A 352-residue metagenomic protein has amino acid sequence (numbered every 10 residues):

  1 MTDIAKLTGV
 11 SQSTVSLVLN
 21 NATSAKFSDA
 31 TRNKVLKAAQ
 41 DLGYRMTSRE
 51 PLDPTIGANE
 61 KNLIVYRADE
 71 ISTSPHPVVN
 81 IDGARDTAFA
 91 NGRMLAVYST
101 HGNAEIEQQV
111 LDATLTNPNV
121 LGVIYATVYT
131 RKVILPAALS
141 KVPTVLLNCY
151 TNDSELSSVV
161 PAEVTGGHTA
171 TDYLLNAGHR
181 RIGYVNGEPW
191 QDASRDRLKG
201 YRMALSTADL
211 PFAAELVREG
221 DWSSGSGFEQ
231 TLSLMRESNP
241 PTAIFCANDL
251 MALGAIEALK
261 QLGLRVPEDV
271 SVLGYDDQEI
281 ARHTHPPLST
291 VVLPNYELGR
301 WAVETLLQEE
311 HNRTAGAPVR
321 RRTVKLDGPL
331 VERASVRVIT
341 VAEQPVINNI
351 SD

Functional and structural regions predicted by a protein language model:
M1-D53, N349: N-terminal helix-turn-helix DNA-binding module of bacterial transcription factors
T2, A39-H76, N91: N-terminal helix-turn-helix/winged-helix DNA-binding helices and compositionally similar short basic alpha-helical
Q12-L17, D53-S72, Y173, R181-G187: Short beta-strand segments enriched in small/hydrophobic residues
A68-V79, V97-I106, S158-T169, V185-L232 (+4 more regions): Hinge/beta->alpha junction and helix N-cap segments in small-molecule ligand-binding domains
L115-T127, G183-V185, S238-N248, S271-L273: Periplasmic-binding protein-like
Y125-T169, L250, D276-L288: Flexible loop/hinge segments that line or gate small-molecule binding clefts
R180-R181, F212-L216, R265-V272: Short acidic capping loops at alpha-helix termini that bridge into adjacent secondary structure
L232-D352: Flexible loop/turn connectors
